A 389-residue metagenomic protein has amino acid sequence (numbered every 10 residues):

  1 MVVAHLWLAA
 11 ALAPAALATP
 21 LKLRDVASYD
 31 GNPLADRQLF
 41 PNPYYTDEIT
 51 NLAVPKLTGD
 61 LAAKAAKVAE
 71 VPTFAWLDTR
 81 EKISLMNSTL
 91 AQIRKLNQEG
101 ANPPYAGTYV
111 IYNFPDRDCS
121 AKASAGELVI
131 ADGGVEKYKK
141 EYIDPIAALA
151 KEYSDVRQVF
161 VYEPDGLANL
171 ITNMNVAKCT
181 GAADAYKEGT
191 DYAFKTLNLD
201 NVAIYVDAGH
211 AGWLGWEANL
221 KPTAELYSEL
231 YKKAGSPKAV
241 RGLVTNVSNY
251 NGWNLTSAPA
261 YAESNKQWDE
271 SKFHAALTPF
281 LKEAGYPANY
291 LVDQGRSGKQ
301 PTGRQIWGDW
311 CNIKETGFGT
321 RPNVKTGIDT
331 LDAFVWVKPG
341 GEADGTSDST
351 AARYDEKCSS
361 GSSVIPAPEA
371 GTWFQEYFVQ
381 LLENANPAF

Functional and structural regions predicted by a protein language model:
M1-D25: Fungal secretory targeting signals
W7, F273, N386-P387: Long, compositionally biased low-complexity segments
S28-E152, K338-F389: N-terminal carbohydrate-binding/catalytic regions of secreted carbohydrate-active enzymes
Q38, A75-L77, A106-I111, R157-E163 (+6 more regions): Structural recognition of the beta-strand scaffold that forms the well-ordered cores of secreted hydrolase catalytic
T58-A63, D200, L214-S359: Surface-exposed substrate-engagement region within the catalytic domains of secreted or surface-exposed extracellular
T73-D78, G134, L170-A182, A208-G215 (+1 more regions): Surface-exposed cleft-lining segments at the edges of enzyme active sites
K82-M86, G100, V135-K139, A183-Y186 (+5 more regions): Solvent-exposed, acidic/flexible segments
K95-D207, P222-E229, P237-A239: Substrate-binding cleft of extracellular glycoside hydrolase catalytic domains
